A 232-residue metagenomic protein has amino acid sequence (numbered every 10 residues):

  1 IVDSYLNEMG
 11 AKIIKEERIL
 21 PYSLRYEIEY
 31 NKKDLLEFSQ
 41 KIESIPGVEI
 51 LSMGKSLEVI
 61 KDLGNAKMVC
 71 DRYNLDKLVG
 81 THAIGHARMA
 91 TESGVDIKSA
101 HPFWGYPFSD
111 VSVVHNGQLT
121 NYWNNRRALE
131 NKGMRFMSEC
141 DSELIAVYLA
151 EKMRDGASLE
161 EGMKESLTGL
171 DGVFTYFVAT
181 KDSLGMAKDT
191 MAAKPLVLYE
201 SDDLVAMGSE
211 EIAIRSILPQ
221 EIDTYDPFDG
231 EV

Functional and structural regions predicted by a protein language model:
I1-V232: Conserved short alpha-helical segments that host acidic/polar catalytic motifs at enzyme active sites
